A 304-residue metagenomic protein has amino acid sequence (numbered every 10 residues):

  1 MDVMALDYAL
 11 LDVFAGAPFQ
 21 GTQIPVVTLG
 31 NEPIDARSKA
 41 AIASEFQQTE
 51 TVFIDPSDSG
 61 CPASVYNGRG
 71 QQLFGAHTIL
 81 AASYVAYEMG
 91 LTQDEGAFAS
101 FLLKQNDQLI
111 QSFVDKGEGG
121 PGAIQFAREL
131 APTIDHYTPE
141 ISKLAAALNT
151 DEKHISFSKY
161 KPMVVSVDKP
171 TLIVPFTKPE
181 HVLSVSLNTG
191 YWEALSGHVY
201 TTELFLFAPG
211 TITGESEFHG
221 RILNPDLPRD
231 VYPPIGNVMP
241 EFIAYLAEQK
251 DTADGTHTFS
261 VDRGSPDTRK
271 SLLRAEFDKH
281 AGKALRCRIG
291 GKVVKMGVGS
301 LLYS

Functional and structural regions predicted by a protein language model:
D2-G75, L80-S304: Active-site proximal loop and beta-alpha junction motif in alpha/beta enzyme cores
